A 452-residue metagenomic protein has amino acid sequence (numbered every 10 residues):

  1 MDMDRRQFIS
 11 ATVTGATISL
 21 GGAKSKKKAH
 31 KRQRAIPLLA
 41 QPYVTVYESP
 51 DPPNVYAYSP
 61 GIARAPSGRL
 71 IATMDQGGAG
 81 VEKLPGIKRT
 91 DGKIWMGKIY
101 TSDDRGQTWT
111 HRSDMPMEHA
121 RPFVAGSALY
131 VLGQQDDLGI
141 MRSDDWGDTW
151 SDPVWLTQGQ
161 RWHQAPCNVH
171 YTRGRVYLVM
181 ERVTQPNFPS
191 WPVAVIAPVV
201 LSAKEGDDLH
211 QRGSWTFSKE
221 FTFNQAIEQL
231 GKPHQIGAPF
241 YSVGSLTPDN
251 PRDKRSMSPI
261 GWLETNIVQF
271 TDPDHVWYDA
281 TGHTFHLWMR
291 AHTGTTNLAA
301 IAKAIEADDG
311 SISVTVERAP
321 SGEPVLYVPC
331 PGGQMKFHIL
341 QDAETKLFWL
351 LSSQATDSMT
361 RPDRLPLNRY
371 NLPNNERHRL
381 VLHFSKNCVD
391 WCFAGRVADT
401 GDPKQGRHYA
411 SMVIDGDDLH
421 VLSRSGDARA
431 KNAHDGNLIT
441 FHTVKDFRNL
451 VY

Functional and structural regions predicted by a protein language model:
M1-A16: N-terminal secretory signal peptides and thylakoid transit peptides that target proteins across membranes
A16-K31: Bacterial Sec-dependent signal peptides at the C-terminal "C-region" and cleavage site
K27-A165, H170-E264, V268-P331, D342-F348 (+3 more regions): Beta-rich carbohydrate-recognition and catalytic domains
